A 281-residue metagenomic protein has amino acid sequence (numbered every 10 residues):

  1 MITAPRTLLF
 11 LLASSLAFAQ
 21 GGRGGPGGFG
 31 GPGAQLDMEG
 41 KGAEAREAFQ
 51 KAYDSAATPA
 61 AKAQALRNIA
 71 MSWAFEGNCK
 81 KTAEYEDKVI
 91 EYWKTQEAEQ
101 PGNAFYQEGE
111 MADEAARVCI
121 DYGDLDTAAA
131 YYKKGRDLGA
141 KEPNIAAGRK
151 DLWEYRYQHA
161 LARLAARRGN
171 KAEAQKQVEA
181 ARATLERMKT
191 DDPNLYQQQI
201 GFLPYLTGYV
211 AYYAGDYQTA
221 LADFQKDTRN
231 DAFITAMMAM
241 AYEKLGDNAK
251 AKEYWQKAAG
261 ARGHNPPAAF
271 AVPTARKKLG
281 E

Functional and structural regions predicted by a protein language model:
F18-P32: Disordered, low-complexity segments in secreted/periplasmic proteins that are enriched in proline
G31, N68, Q107-E110, E114 (+7 more regions): "A position-specific structural signal for the A-helix of alpha-solenoid helical repeats
P59-K62, W93-A104, G139-K150, L185-Y196 (+2 more regions): Boundary/linker segments of alpha-helical solenoid repeat arrays
D87-E91, R136, E179-A183, N248-P266: TPR/TPR-like (Sel1-like) alpha-helical repeat modules
